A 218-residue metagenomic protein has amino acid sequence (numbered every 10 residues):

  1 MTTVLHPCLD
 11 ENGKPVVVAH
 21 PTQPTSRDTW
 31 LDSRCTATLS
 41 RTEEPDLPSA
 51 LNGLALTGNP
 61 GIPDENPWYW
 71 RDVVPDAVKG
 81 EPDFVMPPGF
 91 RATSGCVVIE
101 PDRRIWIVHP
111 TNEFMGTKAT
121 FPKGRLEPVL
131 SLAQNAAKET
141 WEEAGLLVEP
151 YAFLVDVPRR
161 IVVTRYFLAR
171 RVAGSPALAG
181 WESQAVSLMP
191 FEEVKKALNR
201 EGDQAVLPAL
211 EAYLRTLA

Functional and structural regions predicted by a protein language model:
T2-G13, V17-P21, R27-R34, L39-T42 (+3 more regions): Nudix hydrolase/Nudix homology domain
E43-G95: Acidic, metal-coordinating catalytic segment for phosphate/diphosphate chemistry, firing primarily on the Nudix
G89-S94, G116, T120-F121, V162: Short connector loops at helix/strand junctions that flank enzyme active sites, especially segments positioning acidic
G95, R104, A185: Conserved beta-strand and immediately adjacent loop positions that scaffold enzyme active sites
V98-P101, A169-R171: Active-site beta-strand termini and strand-to-loop segments that position acidic
I99-K138: Conserved Nudix-box catalytic region and its N-terminal flanking loop in Nudix hydrolases and closely related
G124-L217: Unchanged
